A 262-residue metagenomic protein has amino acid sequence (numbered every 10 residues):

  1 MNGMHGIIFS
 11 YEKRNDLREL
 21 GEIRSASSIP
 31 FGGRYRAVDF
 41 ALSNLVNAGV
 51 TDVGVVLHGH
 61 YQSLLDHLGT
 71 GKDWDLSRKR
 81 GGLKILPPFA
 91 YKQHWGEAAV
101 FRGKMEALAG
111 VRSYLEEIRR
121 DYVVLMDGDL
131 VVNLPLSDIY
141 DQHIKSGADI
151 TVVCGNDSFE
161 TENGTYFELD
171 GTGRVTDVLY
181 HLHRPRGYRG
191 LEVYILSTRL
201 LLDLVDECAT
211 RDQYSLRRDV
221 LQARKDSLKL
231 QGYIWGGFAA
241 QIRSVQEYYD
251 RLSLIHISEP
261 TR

Functional and structural regions predicted by a protein language model:
M1-E12, R199, E207-S258, R262: Left-handed beta-helix
M1-G32, S43, A48-V50: N-terminal nucleotide-binding beta1-loop-alpha1 segment
R36, N44-V46, S137, T176 (+3 more regions): Catalytic cores of nucleotide-enabled group-transfer and carboxylate-activating enzymes in metabolic and assembly-line
D66, D73-R119: Short phosphate-binding loop-to-helix
V123: Short aromatic/hydrophobic "clamp" motif used to bind/position activated sugar donors
M126-D127: Active-site acidic Asp-centered loop
V131-L202: Conserved core of the sugar-phosphate nucleotidyltransferase
